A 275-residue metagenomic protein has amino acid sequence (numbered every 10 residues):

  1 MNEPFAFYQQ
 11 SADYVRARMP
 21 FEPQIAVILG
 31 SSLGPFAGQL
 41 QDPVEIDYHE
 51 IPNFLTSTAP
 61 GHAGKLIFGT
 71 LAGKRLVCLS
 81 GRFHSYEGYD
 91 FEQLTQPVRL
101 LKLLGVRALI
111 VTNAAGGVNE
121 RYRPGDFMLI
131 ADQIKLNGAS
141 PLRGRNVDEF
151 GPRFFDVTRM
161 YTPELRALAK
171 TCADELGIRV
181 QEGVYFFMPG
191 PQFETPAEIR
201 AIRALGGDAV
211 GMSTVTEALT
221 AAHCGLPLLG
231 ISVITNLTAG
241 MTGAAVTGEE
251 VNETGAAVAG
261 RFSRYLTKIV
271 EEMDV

Functional and structural regions predicted by a protein language model:
M1-V157: Metabolite-binding pocket within alpha/beta catalytic cores that recognizes anionic/polar moieties
Y14, R18, E164, L168-R179 (+1 more regions): Generic non-transmembrane alpha-helical segments
L101-G105, R203, A222: Non-catalytic positions within long, well-ordered alpha-helices that form the structural scaffold/packing of enzyme
R107-A108, D208, P227: Short acidic/polar active-site loop segments enriched in Thr and Asp
N146-M188: Metal-dependent peptidase/peptidase-like ectodomains
T171-D208, M273: Active-site/ligand-binding-proximal alpha/beta "capping" segment
M212-E250: Zn-dependent metallopeptidase/amidohydrolase metal-coordination segment
A239-V275: His/Asp/Glu-rich mid-to-C-terminal helical/loop segments that flank catalytic regions of hydrolases
